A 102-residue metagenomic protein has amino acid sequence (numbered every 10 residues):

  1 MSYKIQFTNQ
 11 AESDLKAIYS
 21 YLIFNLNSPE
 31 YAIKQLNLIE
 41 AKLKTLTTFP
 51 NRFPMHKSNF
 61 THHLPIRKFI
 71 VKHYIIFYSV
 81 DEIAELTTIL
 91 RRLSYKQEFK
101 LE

Functional and structural regions predicted by a protein language model:
M1, F49, P65, I89 (+1 more regions): Glycine-rich, flexible loop/turn motifs
M1-F60: Basic, Lys/Arg-enriched alpha-helical interface segments
L26, F69-I75, S79-E102: Enriched for short, Lys/Arg-rich terminal
T61-K68: Short, hydrophobic/aromatic-rich segments at coil-to-beta transitions
